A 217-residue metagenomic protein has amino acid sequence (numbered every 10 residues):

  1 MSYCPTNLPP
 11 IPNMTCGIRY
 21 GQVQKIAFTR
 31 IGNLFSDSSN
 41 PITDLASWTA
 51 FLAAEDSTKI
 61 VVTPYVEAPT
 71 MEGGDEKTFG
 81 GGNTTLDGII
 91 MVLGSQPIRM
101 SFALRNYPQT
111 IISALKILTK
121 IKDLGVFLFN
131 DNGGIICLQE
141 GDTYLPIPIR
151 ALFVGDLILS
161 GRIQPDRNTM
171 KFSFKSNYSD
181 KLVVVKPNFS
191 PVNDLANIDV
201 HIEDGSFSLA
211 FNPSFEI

Functional and structural regions predicted by a protein language model:
M1-R99, L145-R167: Solvent-exposed edge beta-strands and adjacent loop segments that serve as assembly or binding interfaces
N7, N13, N33, N40 (+9 more regions): Detector for Asparagine
T29, A53-A54, T63-Y65, G80 (+5 more regions): A structural detector for beta-sheet-dominated domains
E55-K59, K120, G125, G205: Short, flexible coil/linker elements and helix-boundary hinge sites characteristic of intrinsically disordered
M71-L145: Structured, beta-strand-rich domain cores that present glycine/charged loop surfaces used to bind extended ligands
P146-A210: Mixed-charge, glycine-accented linear interaction segment located at domain edges/termini
P213-I217: Aromatic/hydrophobic beta-strand junction motif of beta-rich domains
